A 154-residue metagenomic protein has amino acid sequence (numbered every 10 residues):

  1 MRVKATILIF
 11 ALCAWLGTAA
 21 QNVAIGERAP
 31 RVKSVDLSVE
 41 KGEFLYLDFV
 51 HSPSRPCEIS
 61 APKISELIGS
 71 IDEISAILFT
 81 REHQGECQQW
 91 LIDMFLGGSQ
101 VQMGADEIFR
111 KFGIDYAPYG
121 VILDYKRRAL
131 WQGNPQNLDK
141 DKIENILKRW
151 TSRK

Functional and structural regions predicted by a protein language model:
M1-A5: Positively charged n-region of N-terminal signal peptides that target proteins for export
T6-W15: Bacterial N-terminal signal peptides
L16-R31, Q89, K154: N-proximal helix/coil linker or "cap" segments that precede and/or mark the start of modular domains
A24-L45: A short beta-strand-turn-helix
K41-L45, D72-S75, L96-S99, Y125: Loop/turn elements at helix/coil->beta-strand transitions in domains of secreted/extracellular proteins
E43-L45, F49-S54, H83, Y116: Short pre-active-site segment immediately N-terminal to redox-active cysteine/selenocysteine motifs in thiol-based
P56-M94, A105-R110: Structural microenvironment flanking redox-active thiols in thiol-disulfide oxidoreductases
D93-L96, G104-L147: Thiol/disulfide oxidoreductase modules built on the thioredoxin-like
